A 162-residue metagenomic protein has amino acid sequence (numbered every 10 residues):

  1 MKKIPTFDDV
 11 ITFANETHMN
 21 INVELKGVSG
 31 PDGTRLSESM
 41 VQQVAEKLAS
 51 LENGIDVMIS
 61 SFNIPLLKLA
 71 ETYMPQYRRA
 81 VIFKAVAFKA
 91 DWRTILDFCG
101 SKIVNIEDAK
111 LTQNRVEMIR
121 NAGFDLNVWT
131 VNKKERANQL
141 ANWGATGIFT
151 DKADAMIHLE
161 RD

Functional and structural regions predicted by a protein language model:
M1-V81, C99-G100, I106, A122: Metal-dependent phosphodiesterase/phospholipase catalytic core, i.e., the His/Asp/Glu-rich active-site region
A80-D162: C-terminal active-site rim and adjoining tail of enzyme catalytic domains
